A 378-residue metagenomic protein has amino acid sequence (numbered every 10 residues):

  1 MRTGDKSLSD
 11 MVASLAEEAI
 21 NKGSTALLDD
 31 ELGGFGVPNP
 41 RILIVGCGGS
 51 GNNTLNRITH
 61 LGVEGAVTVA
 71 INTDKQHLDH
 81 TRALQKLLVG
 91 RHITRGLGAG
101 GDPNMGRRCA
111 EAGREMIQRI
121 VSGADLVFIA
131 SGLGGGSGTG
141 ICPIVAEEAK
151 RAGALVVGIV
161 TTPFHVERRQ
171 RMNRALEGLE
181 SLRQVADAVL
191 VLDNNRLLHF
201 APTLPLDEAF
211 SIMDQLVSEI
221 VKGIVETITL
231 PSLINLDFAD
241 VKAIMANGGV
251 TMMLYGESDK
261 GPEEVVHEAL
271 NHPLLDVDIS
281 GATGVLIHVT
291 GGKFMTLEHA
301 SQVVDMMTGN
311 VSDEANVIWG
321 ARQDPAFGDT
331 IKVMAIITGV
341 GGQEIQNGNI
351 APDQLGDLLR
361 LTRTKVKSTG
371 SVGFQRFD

Functional and structural regions predicted by a protein language model:
M1-D378: Tubulin/FtsZ superfamily GTPase core signature
